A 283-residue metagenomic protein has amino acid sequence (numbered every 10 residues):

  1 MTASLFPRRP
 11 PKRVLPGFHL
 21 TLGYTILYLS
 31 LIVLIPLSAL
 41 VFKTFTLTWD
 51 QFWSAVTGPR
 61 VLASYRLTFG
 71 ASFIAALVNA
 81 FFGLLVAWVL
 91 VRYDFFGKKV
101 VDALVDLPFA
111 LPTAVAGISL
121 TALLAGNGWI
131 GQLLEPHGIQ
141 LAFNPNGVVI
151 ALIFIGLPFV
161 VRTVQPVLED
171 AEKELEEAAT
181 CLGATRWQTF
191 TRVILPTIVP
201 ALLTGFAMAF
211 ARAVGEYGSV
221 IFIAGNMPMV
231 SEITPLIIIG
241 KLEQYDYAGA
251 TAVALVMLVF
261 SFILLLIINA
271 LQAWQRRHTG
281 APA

Functional and structural regions predicted by a protein language model:
A3-L5, L20-Y24, A39, G97 (+3 more regions): C-terminal transmembrane helix and the adjacent membrane-cytosol boundary/short C-terminal tail of inner/organellar
L5-R13, F52, I74-V105, I118 (+4 more regions): Transmembrane-helix boundary motif in ABC transporter permease subunits
L5-R13, W49-T57, L62, K98 (+3 more regions): Membrane-interfacial helix termini and adjacent extracytoplasmic/periplasmic loops of multi-pass transporters
P7-H19, L40-L77, R92-Y93, K241-A248: Periplasmic/extracellular loop-to-transmembrane helix junction in inner-membrane transport proteins
L15, P59, Y217-L271: Interhelical loop and adjacent transmembrane-helix boundary motif in polytopic membrane transport permeases
G23-Y28, L77, A103, L107 (+4 more regions): Transmembrane alpha-helices
L31, R66, G70-F82, V86 (+5 more regions): Hydrophobic alpha-helical transmembrane segments of multipass integral membrane proteins, especially permease/channel
A110-G117: Transmembrane alpha-helices and adjacent helix-loop boundaries
